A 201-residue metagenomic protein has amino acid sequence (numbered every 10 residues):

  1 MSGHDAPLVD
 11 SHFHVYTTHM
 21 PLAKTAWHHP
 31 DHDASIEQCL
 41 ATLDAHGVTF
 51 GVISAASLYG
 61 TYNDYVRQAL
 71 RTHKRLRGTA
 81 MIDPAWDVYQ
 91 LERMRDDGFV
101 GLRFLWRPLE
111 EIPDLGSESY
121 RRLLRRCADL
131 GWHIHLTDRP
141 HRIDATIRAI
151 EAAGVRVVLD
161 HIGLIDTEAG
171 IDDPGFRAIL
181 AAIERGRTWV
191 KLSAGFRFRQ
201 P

Functional and structural regions predicted by a protein language model:
M1-G3, E151-A152: Residue-level detector of alpha-helix boundary/anchor positions
S2-L130, H141, A182: Mid-domain alpha/beta scaffold segments of enzyme catalytic cores
G116-P201: Catalytic pocket-lining loop regions of alpha/beta-barrel enzymes, especially the amidohydrolase/enolase/GH5 lineages
